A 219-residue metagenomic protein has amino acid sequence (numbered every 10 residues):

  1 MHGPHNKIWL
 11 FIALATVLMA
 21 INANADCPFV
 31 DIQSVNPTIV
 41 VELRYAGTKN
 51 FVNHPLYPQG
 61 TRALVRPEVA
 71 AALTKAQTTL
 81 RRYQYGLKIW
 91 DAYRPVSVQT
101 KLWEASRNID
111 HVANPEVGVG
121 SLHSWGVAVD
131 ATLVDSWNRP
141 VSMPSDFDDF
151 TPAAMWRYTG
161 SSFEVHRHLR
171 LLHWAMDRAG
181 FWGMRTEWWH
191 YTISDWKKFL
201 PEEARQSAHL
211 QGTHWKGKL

Functional and structural regions predicted by a protein language model:
H2-L10: Bacterial N-terminal signal peptides that target proteins for export
G3-P4, M19-I21: Short, low-complexity interaction segments enriched in Ser/Thr/Pro/Gly
L10-M19: Bacterial N-terminal signal peptides
I21-W90, L102-T186, S194-L219: Extracytoplasmic cell-surface/polysaccharide-interacting catalytic and binding patches
P95: Segments that shape or occlude catalytic/ligand-binding pockets
V98: Short, well-ordered surface patches within globular domains
Y191: Conserved metal-phosphate-binding beta-hairpin within the catalytic cores of diverse ATP-dependent phosphoryl-transfer
